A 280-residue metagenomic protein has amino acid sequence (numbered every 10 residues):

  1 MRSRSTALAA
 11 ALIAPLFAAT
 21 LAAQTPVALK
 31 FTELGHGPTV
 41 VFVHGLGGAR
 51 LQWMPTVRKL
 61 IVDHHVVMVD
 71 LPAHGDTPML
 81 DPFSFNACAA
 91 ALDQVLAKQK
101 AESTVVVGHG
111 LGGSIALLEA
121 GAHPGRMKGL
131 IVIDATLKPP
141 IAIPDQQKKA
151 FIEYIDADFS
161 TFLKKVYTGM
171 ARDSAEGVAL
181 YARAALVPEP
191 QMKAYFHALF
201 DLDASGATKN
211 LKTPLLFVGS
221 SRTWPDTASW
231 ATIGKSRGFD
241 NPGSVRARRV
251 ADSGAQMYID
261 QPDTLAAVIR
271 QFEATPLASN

Functional and structural regions predicted by a protein language model:
M1-A11: Bacterial N-terminal signal peptides that target proteins for export
A9-T20: Bacterial N-terminal signal peptides
V27, T32-P78: Conserved HGGG/HGGXW glycine-rich cap/lid loop of the alpha/beta-hydrolase fold
V27-L34, M68-V107, L111, S253: Active-site loop/oxyanion-hole signature of alpha/beta-hydrolase fold enzymes
L118-G121, M127-A157: Flexible "cap/lid" loop of the alpha/beta hydrolase fold
I141-I143, Y154-K212: Conserved alpha/beta-hydrolase catalytic His-Asp/Glu region
L215-I259: Conserved loop-alpha-helix segment in the C-terminal half of the alpha/beta-hydrolase fold that carries the catalytic
I259-E273: Post-His helix in hydrolase/transferase enzymes
